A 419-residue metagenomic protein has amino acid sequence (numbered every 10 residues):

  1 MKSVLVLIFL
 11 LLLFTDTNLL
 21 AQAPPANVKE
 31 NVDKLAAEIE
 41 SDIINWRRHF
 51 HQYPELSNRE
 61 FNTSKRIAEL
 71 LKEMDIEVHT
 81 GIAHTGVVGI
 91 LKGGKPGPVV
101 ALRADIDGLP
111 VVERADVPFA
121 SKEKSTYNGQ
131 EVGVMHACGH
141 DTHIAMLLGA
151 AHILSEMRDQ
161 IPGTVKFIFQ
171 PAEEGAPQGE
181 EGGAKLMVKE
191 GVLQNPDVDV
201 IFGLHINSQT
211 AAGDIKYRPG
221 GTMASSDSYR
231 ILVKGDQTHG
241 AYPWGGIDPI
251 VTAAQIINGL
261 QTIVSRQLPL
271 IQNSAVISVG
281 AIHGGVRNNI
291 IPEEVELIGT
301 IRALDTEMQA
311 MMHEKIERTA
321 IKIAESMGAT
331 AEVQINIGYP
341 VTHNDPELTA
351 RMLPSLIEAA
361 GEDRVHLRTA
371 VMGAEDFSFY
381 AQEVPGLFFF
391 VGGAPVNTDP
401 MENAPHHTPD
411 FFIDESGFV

Functional and structural regions predicted by a protein language model:
V4-N18: Bacterial N-terminal signal peptides
Q22-M135, A145-G163: Acidic/His- and Gly-rich active-site-bordering loop/insert found across diverse amide/peptide-bond hydrolases
Q22-P24, E73, A254-V419: Metal-dependent amide/peptide-bond hydrolase catalytic core, centered on the "pita-bread" metallohydrolase fold
A37-S41, P54-K65, A137, D141 (+6 more regions): Soluble non-cytosolic domains of exported or imported proteins
I39, I43, R47, H51-P54 (+10 more regions): Sec/Tat-exported extracytoplasmic proteins
F50, G89, L102, H140 (+7 more regions): Divalent metal-coordination and catalytic microenvironments
K124-M135, D141-T142, I153-L154, D159-A281 (+2 more regions): Histidine/acidic-residue-rich, glycine-tolerant segments that coordinate divalent metal ions
